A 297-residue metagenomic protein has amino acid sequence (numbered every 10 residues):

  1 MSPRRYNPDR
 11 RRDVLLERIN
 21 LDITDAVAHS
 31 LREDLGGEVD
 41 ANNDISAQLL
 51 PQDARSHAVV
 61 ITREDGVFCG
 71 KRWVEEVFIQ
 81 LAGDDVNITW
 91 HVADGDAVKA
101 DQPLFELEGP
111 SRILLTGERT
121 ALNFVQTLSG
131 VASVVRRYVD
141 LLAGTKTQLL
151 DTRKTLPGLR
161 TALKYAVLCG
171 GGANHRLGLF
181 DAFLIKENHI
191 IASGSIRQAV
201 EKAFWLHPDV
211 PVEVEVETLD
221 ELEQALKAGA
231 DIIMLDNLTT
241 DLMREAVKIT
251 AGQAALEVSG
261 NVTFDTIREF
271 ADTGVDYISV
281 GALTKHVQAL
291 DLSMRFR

Functional and structural regions predicted by a protein language model:
S2-A228, I232, D241-I249, A255-E257 (+2 more regions): Acidic/glycine-rich phosphate/pyrophosphate-binding loops and surrounding catalytic core that coordinate Mg2+
N237, G260, A282: Short secondary-structure boundary segments
F264: Cys/His-rich Zn2+-binding cysteine-cluster or related metal-binding knuckle/ribbon modules and their
S293-R297: Active-site loop ensemble at the mouth of alpha/beta enzyme cores that anchors a bound cofactor
